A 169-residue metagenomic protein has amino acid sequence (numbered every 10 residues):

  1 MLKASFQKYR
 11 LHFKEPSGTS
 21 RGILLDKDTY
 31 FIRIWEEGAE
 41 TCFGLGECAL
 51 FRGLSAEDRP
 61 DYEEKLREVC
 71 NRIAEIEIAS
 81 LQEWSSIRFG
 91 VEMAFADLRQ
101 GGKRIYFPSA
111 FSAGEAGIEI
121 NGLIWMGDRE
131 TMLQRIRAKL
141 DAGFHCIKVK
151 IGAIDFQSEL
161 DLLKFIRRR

Functional and structural regions predicted by a protein language model:
M1-R169: N-terminal capping/lid subdomain adjacent to the active-site entrance of alpha/beta enzymes
